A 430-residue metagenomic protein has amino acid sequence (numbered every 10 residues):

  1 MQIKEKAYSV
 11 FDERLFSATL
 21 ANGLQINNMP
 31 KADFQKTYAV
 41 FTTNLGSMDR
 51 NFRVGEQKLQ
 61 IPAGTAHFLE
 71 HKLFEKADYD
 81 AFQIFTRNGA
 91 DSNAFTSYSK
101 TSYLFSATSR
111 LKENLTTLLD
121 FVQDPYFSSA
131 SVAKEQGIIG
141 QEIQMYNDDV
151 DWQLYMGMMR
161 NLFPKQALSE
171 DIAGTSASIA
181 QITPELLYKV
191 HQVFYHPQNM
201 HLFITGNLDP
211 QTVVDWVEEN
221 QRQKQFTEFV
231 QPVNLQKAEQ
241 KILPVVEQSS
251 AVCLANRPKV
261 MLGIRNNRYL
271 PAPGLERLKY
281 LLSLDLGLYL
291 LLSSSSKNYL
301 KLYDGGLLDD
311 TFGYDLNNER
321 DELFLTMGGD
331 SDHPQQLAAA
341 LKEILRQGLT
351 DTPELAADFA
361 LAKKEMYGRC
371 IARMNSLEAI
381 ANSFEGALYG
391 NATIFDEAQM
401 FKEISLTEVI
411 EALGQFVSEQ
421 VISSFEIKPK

Functional and structural regions predicted by a protein language model:
M1-D80, Y188-K301, A412, V421-K430: His/Glu-rich zincin catalytic helix
K76, D80-N234, G274-K279, L288 (+2 more regions): Charge-rich, well-structured scaffold segments of protease-associated domains
